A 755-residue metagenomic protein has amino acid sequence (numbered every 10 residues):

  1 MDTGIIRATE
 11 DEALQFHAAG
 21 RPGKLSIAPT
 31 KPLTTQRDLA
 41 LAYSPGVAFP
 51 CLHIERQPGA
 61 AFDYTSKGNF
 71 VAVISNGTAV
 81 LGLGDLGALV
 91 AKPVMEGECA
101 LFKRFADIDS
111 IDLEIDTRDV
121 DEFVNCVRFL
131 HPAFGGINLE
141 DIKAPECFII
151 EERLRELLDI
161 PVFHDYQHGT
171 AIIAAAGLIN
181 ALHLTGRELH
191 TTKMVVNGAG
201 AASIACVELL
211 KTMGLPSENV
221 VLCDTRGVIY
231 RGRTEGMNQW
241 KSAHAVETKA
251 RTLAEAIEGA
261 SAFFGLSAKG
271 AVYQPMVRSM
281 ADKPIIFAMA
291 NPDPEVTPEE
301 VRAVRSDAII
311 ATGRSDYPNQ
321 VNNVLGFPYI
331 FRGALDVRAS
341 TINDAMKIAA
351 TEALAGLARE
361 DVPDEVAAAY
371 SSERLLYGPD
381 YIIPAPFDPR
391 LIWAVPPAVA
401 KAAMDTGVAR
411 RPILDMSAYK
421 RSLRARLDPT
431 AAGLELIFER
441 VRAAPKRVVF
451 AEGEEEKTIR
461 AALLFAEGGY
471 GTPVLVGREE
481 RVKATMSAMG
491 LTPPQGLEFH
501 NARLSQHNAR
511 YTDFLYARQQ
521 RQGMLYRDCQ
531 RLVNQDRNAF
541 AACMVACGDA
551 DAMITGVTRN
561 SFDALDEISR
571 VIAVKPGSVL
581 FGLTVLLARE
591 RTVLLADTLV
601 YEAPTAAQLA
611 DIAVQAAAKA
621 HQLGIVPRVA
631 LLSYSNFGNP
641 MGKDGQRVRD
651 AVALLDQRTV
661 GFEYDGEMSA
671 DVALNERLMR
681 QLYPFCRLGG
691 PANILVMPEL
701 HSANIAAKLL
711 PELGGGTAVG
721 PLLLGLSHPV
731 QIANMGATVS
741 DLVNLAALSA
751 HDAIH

Functional and structural regions predicted by a protein language model:
D2-V162, L357, K401-A402, A409 (+7 more regions): N-terminal ligand-binding/catalytic initiation module
I6, D165-Y166, T185-R187, A288-P396 (+4 more regions): Adenosine-phosphate binding glycine-rich loop
F70-G82, G87, A171-A175, T185-K211: Glycine-rich adenosine-cofactor-binding loop
D121, R233-S279, Q519-V545, L674-G689: A structured beta-alpha segment of the ubiquitous adenosine-cofactor-binding alpha/beta core
D141-E188, R410-I413, K420-H755: Anion-binding alpha/beta catalytic cores of soluble intermediary-metabolism enzymes, centered on
N197, M213-W240: NAD(P)-binding Rossmann-fold cofactor-contacting core
I257, F264-L266, A271-A303, T312: Accessory "access/gating" subregions that flank catalytic or transport cores
